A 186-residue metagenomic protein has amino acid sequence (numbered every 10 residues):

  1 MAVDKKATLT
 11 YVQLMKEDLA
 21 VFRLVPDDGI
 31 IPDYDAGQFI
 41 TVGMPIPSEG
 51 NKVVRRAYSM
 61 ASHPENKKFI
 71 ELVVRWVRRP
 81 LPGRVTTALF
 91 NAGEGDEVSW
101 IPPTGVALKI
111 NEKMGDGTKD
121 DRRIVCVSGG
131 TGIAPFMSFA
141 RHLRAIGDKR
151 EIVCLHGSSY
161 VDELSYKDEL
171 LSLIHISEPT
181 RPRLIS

Functional and structural regions predicted by a protein language model:
A2-E94, S158-Y160: Ferredoxin-reductase
F39, E97-S99, P103: Residue-level marker of beta-strand positions
P103-T118: A short, basic/flexible loop-to-alpha-helix module at the beginning of a structural domain
R123-V127: Conserved beta-strand elements of the Class I
I133-A145: Histidine-anchored nucleotide/phosphate-binding helix
R150-S159: Short internal beta-strands
D168-L171: Anionic-ligand binding region
I174-S186: Single conserved hydrophobic/aromatic residue that forms the stacking wall/gate of nucleotide- or nucleobase-binding
